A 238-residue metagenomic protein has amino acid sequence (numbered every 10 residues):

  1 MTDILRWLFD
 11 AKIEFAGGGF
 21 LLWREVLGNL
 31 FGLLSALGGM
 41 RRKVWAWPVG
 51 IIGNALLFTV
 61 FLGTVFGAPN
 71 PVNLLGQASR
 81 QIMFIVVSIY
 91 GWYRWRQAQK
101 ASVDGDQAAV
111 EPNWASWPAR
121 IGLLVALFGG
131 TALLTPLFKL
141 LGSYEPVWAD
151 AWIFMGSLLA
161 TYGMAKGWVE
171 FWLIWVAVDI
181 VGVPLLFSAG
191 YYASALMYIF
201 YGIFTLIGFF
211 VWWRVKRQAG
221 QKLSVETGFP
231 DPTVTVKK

Functional and structural regions predicted by a protein language model:
M1-P48, I52, T59, V65-P69 (+1 more regions): Polytopic alpha-helical membrane-helix bundles and their juxtamembrane interface segments in multi-pass membrane
P71-V87: Alpha-helical transmembrane segments
Q81, S88-A101: Alpha-helical multi-pass transmembrane bundles of energy-transducing inner-membrane proteins
F84, Y90, Y198-Y201: Aromatic side chains
